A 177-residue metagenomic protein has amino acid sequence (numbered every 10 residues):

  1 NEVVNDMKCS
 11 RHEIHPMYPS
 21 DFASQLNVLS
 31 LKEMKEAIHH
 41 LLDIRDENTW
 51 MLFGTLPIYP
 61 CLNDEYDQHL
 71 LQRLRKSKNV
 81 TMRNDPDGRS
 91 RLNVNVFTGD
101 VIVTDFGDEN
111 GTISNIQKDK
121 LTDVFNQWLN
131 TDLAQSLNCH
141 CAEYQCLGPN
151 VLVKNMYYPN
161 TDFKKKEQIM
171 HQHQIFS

Functional and structural regions predicted by a protein language model:
N1-F97, V101-I102, G107-T112, I116: Radical SAM enzyme [4Fe-4S]-AdoMet core and its adjacent flexible, acidic and glycine-rich loops/tails across
D100-S177: Flexible mid-to-C-terminal extensions adjoining Fe-S/redox cofactors in radical SAM and related proteins
